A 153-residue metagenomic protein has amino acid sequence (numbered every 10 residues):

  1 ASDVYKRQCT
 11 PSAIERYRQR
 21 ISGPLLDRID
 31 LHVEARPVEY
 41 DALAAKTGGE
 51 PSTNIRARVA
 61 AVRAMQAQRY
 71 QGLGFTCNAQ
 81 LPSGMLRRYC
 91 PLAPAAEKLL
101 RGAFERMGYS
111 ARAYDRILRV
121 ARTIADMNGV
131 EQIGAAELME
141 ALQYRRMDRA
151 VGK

Functional and structural regions predicted by a protein language model:
S2, K6-K153: Basic, amphipathic alpha-helical bundle interface domains used for macromolecular binding and assembly
